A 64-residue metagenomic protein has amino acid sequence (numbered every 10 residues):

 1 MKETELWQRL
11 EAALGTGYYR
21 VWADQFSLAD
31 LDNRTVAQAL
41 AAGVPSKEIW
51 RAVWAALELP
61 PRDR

Functional and structural regions predicted by a protein language model:
M1-R64: C-terminal alpha-helical interaction appendages
